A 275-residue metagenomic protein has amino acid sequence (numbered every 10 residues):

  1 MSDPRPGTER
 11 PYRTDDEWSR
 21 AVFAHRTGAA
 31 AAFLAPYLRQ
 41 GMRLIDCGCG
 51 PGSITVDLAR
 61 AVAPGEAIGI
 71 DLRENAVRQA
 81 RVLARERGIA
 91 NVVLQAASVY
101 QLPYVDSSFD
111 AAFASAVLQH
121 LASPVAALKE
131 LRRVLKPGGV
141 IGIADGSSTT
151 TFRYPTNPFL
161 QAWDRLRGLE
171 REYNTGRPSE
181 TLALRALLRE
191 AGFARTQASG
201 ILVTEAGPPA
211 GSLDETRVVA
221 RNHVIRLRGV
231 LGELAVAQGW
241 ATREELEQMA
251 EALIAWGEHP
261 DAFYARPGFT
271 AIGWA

Functional and structural regions predicted by a protein language model:
S2-R26: Class I SAM-dependent methyltransferase Rossmann-like catalytic core, especially the SAM/SAH-binding loop
P6, I45-C47, P51-Q101: Class I SAM-dependent methyltransferase SAM/SAH-binding core
D16, S199-F263: C-terminal helical/coil "lid" or tail adjacent to the Rossmann-like core of SAM-dependent
A24-M42, D57, A61: Conserved alpha-helix/loop element of class I SAM-dependent methyltransferases that forms part of the SAM/SAH-binding
Y100-A111: A short acidic, Gly/Pro-enriched loop at the edge of an enzyme's catalytic core that lines a small-molecule cofactor
D110-P124: A short SAM/SAH-binding and catalytic strip from SAM-dependent methyltransferases
V125-V140: A short glycine-rich, Lys/Arg-flanked "PGG" loop and its adjoining helix->strand segment in the class I
G142-R221, I225: Conserved catalytic/acceptor-binding region of the Class I
